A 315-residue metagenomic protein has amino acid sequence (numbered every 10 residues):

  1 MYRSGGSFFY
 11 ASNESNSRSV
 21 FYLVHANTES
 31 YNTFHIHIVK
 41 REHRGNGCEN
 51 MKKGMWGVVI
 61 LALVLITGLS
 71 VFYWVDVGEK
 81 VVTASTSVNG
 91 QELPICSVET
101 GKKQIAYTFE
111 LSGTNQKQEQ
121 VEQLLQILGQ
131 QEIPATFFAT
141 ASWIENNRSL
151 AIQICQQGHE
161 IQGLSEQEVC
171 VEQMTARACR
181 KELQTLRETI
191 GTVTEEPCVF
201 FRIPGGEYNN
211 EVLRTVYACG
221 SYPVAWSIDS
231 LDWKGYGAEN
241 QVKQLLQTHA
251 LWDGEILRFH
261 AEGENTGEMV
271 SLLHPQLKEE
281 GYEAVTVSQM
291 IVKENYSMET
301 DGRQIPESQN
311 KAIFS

Functional and structural regions predicted by a protein language model:
R3, R18, R41-R44: Basic polycationic patches enriched in arginine
A11-E14, V20, A26-T28, T33-I38: Short hydrophobic alpha-helical segments enriched in small aliphatic residues
G45-V64: N-terminal Sec-pathway targeting helices
V64-W74: Hydrophobic alpha-helical membrane-insertion segments, chiefly the h-region of N-terminal signal peptides
E79-M174, A178-T192, P197, V292: Active-site beta->alpha N-cap acidic-glycine motif
V88-G101, Q126-A135, E145-N146, N265-S315: C-terminal domain-boundary segment and adjacent tail
A106-T108, A135-A139, E160-G163, V199-R202 (+3 more regions): Structural recognition of the beta-strand scaffold that forms the well-ordered cores of secreted hydrolase catalytic
N115-Q120, V169-T194, E207-D253, N265-L272: Alpha-helical scaffold elements lining the catalytic groove of polysaccharide deacetylases
